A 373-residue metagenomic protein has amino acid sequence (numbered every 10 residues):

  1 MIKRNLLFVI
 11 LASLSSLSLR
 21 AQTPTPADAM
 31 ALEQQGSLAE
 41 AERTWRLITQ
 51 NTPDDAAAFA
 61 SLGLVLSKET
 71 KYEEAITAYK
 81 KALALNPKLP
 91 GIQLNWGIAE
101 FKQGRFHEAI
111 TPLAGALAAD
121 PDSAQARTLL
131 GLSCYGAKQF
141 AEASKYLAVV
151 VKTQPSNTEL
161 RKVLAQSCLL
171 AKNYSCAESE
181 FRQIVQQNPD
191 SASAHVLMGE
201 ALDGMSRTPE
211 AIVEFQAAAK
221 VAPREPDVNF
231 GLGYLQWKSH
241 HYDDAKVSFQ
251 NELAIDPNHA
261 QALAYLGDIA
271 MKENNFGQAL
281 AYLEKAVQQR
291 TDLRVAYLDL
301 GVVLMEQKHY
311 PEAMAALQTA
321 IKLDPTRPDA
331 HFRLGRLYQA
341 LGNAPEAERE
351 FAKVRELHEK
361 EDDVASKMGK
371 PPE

Functional and structural regions predicted by a protein language model:
Q22, A56-A57, P90-G91, A124-Q125 (+7 more regions): Helix-start (N-cap) detector for alpha-helical repeat units in TPR-like alpha-solenoids, especially tetratricopeptide
T23, F332-E373: Terminal, low-structured helical/coil segments at or just beyond the last alpha-helical repeat
T23-T52, S61-K68, K102, Q166 (+1 more regions): Alpha-helical segment of the N-proximal tetratricopeptide repeat
Q34-R43, L47, K68-K81, K102-G115 (+9 more regions): Structural signature of tandem alpha-helical TPR/SEL1-like repeats, specifically the intra-repeat loop/turn
N51, L85, A119, K152-T153 (+6 more regions): Structural marker of alpha-solenoid helical repeat scaffolds
Y234, Q261-A264, D268-K308: Alpha-helical adaptor scaffolds
